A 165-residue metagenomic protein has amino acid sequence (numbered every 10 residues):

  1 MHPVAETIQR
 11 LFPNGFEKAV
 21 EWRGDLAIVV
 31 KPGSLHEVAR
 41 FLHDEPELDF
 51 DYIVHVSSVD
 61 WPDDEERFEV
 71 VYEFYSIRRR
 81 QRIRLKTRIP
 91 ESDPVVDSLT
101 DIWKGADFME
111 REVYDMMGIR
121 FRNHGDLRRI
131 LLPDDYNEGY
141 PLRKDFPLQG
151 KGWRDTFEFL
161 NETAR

Functional and structural regions predicted by a protein language model:
M1-R165: Terminal low-complexity/charged segments
